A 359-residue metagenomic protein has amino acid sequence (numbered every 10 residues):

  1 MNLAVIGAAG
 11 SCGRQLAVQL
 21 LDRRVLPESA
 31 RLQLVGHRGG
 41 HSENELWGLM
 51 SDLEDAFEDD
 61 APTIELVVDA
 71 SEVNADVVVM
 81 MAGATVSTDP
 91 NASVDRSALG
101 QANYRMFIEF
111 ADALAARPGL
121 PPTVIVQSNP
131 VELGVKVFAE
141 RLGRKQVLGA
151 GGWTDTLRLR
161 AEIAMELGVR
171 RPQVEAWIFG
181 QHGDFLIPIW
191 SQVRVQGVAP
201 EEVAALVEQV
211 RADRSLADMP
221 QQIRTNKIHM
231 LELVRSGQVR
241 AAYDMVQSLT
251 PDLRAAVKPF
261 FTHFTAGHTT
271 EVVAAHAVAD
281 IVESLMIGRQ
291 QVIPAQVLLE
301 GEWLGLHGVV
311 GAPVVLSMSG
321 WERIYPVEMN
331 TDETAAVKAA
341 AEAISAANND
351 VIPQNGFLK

Functional and structural regions predicted by a protein language model:
V5-A9, A17-V18: N-terminal Rossmann NAD(P)H-binding glycine-rich loop of SDR-like oxidoreductase domains
R14: Residues forming the Rossmann-fold NAD(P)(H) cofactor-binding site
A17, L21-V25, A139: Gly/Ala-rich phosphate-binding loop of Rossmann-like dinucleotide-binding domains, activating on the conserved
D22-T63, S71: Glycine-rich phosphate-binding loop and adjoining beta1-alpha1-beta2 segment of Rossmann-like nucleotide-binding folds
F57-G100: NAD(P)H-binding glycine-rich loop region in Rossmannoid oxidoreductase-like domains and their noncatalytic homologs
V94-E162: Rossmann-like NAD(P)(H) cofactor-binding subdomain of soluble oxidoreductases
K145, T156-K359: C-terminal substrate-binding/catalytic lobe of Rossmann-fold NAD(P)-dependent dehydrogenases
